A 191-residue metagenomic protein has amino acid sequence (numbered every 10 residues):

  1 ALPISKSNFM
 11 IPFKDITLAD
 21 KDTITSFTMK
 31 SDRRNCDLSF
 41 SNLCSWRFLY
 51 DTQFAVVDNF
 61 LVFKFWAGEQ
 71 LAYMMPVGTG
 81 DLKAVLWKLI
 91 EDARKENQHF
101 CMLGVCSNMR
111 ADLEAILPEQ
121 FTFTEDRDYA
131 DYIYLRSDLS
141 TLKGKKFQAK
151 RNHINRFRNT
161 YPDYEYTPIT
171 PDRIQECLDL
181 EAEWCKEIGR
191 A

Functional and structural regions predicted by a protein language model:
A1-I4, A191: Conserved small/polar residues in nucleotide/adenosyl-binding loops
P12-I16, D20-S31, D37: Short Lys/Arg-enriched alpha/beta "domain-start" segment
S26, C36-N108, L113: Conserved donor-binding loop and adjoining core beta-sheet/short helix segment in diverse acyl/aminoacyl transferases
F27-S31, E96, T160: Structured helix-beta-strand junction loops
W87, E91, S107-E114, N155-P162 (+1 more regions): A broadly conserved amphipathic alpha-helix scaffold signal in soluble, globular proteins
E119-G189: Acyltransferase donor/substrate-recognition loop-hinge adjacent to the catalytic core
